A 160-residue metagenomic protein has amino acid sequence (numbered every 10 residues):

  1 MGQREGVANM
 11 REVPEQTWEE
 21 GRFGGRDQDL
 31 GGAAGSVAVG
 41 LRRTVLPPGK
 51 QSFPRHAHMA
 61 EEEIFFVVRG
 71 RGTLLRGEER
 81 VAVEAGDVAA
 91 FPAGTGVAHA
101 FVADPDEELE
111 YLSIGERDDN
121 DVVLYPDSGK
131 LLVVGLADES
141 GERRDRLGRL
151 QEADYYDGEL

Functional and structural regions predicted by a protein language model:
M1-A38, L124-L160: A short, N-terminal "cap"/entry segment at the start of jelly-roll beta-barrel domains of the cupin/DSBH fold
G25-D29, R42-H58: Conserved short histidine dyad/triad with adjacent acidic residue
R43, R76-E78, A103, S113: Residue-level recognition of conserved beta-strand positions in structured domain cores
G49, G72, G94-V97: Short beta->alpha connector loops
A60-E62, F66-T73, G77-E78: Glycine- and acidic-residue-biased ligand/ion/polar-headgroup-sensing regions
E78-A93: Short acidic-glycine-tyrosine-enriched beta hairpin
G94-D121: Ligand-binding loop in jelly-roll beta-barrel domains
